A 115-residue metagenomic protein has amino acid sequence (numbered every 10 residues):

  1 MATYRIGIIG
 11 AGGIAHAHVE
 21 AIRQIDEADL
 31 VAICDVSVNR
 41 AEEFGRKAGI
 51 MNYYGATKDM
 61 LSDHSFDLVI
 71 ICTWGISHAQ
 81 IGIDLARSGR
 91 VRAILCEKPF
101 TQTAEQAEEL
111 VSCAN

Functional and structural regions predicted by a protein language model:
M1-A48, I76: N-terminal Rossmann-like dinucleotide-binding module
A28, V36, E108-A114: Short N-terminal secondary-structure initiator segments
A48, N52-C113: Beta-loop-alpha module in the N-terminal Rossmann-like domain of NAD(P)-dependent dehydrogenases, especially those
